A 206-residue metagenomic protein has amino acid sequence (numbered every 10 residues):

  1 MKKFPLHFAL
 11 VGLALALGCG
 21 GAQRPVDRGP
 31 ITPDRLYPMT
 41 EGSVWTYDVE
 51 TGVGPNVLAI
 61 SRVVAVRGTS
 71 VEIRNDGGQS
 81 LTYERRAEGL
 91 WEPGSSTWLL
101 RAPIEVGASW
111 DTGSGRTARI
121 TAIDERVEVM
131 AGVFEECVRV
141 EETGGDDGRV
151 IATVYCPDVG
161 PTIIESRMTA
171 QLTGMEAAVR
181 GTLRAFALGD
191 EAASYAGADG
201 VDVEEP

Functional and structural regions predicted by a protein language model:
M1-A9: Bacterial N-terminal signal peptides that target proteins for export
G12-L13: Residue-level signal for mature regions of secreted extracellular proteins and peptides
A16-G18: C-terminal motif of bacterial Sec signal peptides marking the signal peptidase cleavage site
G20-P206: Conserved functional acidic sites
